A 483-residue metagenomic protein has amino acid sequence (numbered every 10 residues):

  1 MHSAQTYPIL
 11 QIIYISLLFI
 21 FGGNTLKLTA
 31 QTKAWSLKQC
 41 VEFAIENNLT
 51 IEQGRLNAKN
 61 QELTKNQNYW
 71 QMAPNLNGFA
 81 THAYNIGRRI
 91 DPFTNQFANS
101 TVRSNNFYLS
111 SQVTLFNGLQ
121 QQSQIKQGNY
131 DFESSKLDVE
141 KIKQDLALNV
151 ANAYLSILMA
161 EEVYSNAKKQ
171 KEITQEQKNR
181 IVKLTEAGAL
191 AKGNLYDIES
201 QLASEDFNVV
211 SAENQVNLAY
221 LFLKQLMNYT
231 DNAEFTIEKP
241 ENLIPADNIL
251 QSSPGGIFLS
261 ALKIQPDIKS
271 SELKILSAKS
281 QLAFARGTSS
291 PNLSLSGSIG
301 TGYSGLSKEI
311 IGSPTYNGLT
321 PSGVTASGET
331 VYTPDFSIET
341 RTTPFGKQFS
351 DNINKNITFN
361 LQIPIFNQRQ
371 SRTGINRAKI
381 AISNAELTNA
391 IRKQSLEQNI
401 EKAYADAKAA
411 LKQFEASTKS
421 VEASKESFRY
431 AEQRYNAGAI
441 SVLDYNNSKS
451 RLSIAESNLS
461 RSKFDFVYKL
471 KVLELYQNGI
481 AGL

Functional and structural regions predicted by a protein language model:
M1-K38, N48, A481-L483: Bacterial Sec-dependent N-terminal signal peptides
Q11, V139, D145-A261, D406 (+2 more regions): Periplasmic alpha-helical coiled-coil/stalk elements that build and connect Gram-negative outer-membrane
L17, T29-N77, T81, G87 (+4 more regions): Bacterial Sec-pathway N-terminal export signals of envelope proteins
L28-T29, D231, I311-T315, N458-L483: Acidic, low-complexity, intrinsically disordered peripheral segments
Q31-N152, L293, G297, S322-F336 (+2 more regions): Short flexible linkers and secondary-structure junctions
E52-L56, Y69, T101, L115-K143 (+7 more regions): Sec/SRP-type N-terminal targeting helices
H82-I86, L115, I299-Y303, I363-N367 (+2 more regions): Transmembrane beta-strands of outer-membrane beta-barrel pores
N105-S111, I257, K355-L361: Hydrophobic, lipid-facing positions within transmembrane beta-strands of outer-membrane proteins
